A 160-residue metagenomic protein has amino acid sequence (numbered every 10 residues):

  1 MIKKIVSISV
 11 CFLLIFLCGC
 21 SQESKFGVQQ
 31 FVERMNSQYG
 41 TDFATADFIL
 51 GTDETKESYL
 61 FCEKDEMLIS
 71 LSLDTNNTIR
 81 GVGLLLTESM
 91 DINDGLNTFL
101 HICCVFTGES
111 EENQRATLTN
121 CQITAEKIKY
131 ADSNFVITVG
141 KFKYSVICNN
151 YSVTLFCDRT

Functional and structural regions predicted by a protein language model:
M1-I5: Positively charged n-region of N-terminal signal peptides that target proteins for export
F12-L13: Repetitive helical segments and hydrophobic/amphipathic motifs
F16-G19: C-terminal motif of bacterial Sec signal peptides marking the signal peptidase cleavage site
S21-E23: Bacterial signal peptide processing site
G27-F43: Intrinsically disordered, low-complexity regions enriched in acidic/Ser/Thr/Pro/Gln residues
T41-K56, G108-V139: Short glycine-rich, low-complexity/disordered patches
D53-L96, A131-T160: Amphipathic N-proximal alpha-helical interface segments
L73-A125: Long, charged/polar, surface-exposed segments that mediate recognition or autoinhibition
